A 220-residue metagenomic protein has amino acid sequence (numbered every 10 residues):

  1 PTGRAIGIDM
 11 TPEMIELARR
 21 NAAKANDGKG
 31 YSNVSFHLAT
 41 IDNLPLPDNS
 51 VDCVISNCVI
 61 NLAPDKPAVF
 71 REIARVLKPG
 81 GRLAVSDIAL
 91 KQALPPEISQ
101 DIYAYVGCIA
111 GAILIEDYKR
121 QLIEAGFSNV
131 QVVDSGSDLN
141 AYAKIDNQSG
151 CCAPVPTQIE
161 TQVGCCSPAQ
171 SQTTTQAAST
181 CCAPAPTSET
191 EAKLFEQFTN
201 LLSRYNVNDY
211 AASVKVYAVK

Functional and structural regions predicted by a protein language model:
P1-L44, P67-A68: Class I SAM-dependent methyltransferase SAM/SAH-binding core
D42-C53: A short acidic, Gly/Pro-enriched loop at the edge of an enzyme's catalytic core that lines a small-molecule cofactor
D52-D65: A short SAM/SAH-binding and catalytic strip from SAM-dependent methyltransferases
P67-R82: A short glycine-rich, Lys/Arg-flanked "PGG" loop and its adjoining helix->strand segment in the class I
V85-D87: Acidic carboxylate diad motif detector
A89-I109, R120: Short, glycine-/aromatic-enriched active-site segment of Class I SAM-dependent methyltransferases
A110-G126, V130-V132: Short alpha-helix
A125-K220: C-terminal lobe and adjacent flexible extensions of AdoMet/dcAdoMet transferase-like proteins
